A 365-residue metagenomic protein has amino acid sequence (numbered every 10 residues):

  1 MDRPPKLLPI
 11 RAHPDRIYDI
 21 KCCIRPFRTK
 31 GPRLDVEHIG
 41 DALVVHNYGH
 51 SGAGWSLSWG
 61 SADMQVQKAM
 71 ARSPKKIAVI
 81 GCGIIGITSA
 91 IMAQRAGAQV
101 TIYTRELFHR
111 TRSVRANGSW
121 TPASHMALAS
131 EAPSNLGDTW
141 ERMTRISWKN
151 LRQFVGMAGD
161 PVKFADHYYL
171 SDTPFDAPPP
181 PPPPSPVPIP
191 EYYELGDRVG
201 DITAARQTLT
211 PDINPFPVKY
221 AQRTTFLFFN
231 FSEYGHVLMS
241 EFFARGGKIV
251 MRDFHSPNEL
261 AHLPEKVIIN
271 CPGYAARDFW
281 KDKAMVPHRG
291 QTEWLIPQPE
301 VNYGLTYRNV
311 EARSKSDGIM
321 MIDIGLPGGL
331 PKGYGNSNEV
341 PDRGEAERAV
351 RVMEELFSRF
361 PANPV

Functional and structural regions predicted by a protein language model:
M1-D41, G49, W55, D63 (+4 more regions): Active-site substrate-recognition segment that forms the wall of the catalytic cavity or substrate channel
I20-D41, S113-R115, Q153-H236, S240: Flavin (FAD/FMN) cofactor-binding and adjacent substrate-gating region of FAD-dependent oxidoreductase domains
A53-G60, A129, N135-I146, A221-V237 (+1 more regions): Short beta-strand to alpha-helix junction loop
W59, Q67-A69, D212-H255, A261-V267: Helical element adjacent to the flavin cofactor pocket in flavoenzyme catalytic cores
D63-K75: A short, basic/flexible loop-to-alpha-helix module at the beginning of a structural domain
K68, I146, N150-F154, E233-E241 (+1 more regions): Amphipathic alpha-helical segments that form well-ordered structural scaffolds and often line/cohere around active
P74-G83: Beta1/beta-strand and adjacent pyrophosphate-binding region of the FAD-binding site in flavoprotein oxidoreductases
I80, H109, R115-N117, P122 (+2 more regions): Glycine/small-residue-rich interface belts in oligomeric ring/scaffold proteins and their assembly partners
